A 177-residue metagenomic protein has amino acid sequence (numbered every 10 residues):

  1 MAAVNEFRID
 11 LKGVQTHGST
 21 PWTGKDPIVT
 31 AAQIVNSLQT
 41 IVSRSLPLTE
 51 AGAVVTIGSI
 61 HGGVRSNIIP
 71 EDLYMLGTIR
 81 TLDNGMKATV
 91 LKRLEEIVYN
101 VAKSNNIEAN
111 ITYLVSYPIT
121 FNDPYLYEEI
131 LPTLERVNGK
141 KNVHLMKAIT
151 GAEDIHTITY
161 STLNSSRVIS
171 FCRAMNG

Functional and structural regions predicted by a protein language model:
M1-N122, I149-T150: Midchain, well-structured core segments that form catalytic/ion-binding scaffolds
V29, Q33-N36, P132, Y160 (+1 more regions): Generic alpha-helical structural context detector
R65-P70, P118-P132, D154-S161: Short glycine/threonine-rich loop-to-helix capping motif typified by GTGT followed within a few residues by an Asp-Pro
I107, E135-I149: C-terminal helix-coil-helix/basic helical segment that borders enzyme active sites and/or dimer interfaces and provides
V143-G177: Zn-dependent metallopeptidase/amidohydrolase metal-coordination segment
